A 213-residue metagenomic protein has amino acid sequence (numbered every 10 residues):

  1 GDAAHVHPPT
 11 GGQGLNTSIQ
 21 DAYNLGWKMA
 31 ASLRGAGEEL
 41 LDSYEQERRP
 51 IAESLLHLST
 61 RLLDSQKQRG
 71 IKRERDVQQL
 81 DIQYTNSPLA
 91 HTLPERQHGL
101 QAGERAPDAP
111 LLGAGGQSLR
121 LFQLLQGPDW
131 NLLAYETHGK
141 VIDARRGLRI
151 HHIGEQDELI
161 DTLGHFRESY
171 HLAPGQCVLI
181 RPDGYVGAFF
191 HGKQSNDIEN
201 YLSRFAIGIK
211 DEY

Functional and structural regions predicted by a protein language model:
G1-E38: Active-site-proximal cofactor/substrate-binding loop regions of enzyme domains
A31-Y213: Helical substrate-recognition/capping region of FAD-dependent monooxygenase/halogenase enzymes
